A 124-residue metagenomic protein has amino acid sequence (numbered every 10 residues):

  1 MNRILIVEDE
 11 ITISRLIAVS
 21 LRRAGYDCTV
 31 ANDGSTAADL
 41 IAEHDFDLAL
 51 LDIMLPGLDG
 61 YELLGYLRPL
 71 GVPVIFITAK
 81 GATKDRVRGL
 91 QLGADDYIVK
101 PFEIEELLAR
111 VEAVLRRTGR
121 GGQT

Functional and structural regions predicted by a protein language model:
M1-G121: N-terminal/domain-start alpha-helical segments
T124: Conserved micro-motifs of the catalytic ATP-binding
